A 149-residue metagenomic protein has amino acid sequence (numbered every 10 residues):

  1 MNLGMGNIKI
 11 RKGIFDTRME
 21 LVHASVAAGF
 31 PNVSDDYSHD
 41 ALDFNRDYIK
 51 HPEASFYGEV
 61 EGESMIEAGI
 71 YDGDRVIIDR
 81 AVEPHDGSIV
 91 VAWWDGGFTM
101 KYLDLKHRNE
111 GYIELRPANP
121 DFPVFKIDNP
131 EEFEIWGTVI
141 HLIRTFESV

Functional and structural regions predicted by a protein language model:
M1-I66, G97-F98, Y112, F133-W136 (+1 more regions): Short, positionally conserved secondary-structure boundary motifs
F56, D86-N109: Short, compositionally biased
E63, A81, L103-K106, L142: Residue-level recognition of beta-strand microenvironments
G73-D74, S88: Structural motif
I77-I78, V91: Hydrophobic beta-strand signal
F98-P130: Aromatic- and Lys/Arg-enriched surface recognition patch
